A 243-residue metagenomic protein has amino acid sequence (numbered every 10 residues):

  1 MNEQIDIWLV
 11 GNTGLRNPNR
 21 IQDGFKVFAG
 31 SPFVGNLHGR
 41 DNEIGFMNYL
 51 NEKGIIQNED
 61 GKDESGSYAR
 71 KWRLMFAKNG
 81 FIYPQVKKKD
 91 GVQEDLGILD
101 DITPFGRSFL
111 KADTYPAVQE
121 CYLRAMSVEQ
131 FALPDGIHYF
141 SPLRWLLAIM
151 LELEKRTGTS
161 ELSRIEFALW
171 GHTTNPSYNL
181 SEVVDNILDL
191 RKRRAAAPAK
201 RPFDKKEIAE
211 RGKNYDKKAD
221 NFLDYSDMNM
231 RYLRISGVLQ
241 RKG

Functional and structural regions predicted by a protein language model:
M1-G243: Donor-sugar nucleotide-binding helix/loop cap in glycosyltransferases
